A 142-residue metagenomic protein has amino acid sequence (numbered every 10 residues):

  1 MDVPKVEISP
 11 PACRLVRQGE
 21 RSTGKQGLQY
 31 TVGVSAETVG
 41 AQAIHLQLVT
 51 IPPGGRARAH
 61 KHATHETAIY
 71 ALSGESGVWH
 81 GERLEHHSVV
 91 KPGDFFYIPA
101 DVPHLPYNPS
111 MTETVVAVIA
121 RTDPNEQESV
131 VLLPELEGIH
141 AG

Functional and structural regions predicted by a protein language model:
M1-A43, R58-A59, L132-G142: A short, N-terminal "cap"/entry segment at the start of jelly-roll beta-barrel domains of the cupin/DSBH fold
V32, L46-T50, A68, H87 (+2 more regions): Conserved hydrophobic/aromatic beta-strand scaffold that supports enzyme active sites
Q47-A63: Conserved short histidine dyad/triad with adjacent acidic residue
L48, K61, H80-E82, N108 (+1 more regions): Residue-level recognition of conserved beta-strand positions in structured domain cores
R56, H65-P92: A short beta-strand-loop-beta hairpin characteristic of the jelly-roll/cupin
H87, K91-P92, A100-Q127: Ligand-binding loop in jelly-roll beta-barrel domains
